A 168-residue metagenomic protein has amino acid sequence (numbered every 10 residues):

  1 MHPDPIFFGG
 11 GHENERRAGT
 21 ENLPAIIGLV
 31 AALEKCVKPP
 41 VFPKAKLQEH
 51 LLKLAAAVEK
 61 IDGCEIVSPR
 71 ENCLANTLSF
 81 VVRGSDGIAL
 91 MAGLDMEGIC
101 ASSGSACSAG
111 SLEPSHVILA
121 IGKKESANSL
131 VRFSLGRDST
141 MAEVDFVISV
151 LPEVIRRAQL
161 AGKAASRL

Functional and structural regions predicted by a protein language model:
M1-K44: Conserved core segment of the aminotransferase class I/II
P3, R16, S68-P69, F80-V81 (+2 more regions): Thr-Gly-centered strand-to-loop micro-motif
A18, N22-I26, P40-L51, E71 (+4 more regions): Generic structural signal for well-ordered, non-membrane alpha-helical segments in soluble metabolic enzymes
P24-E34, L52-A55, M91, D95 (+3 more regions): Predominant activation on well-ordered alpha-helical scaffold segments within soluble catalytic domains
L33-P40, V58, D62, G98 (+1 more regions): Structural signal for hydrophobic packing residues in well-ordered secondary-structure cores of soluble enzyme domains
V37-L90: Conserved PLP-dependent catalytic core of the aminotransferase class-I/II
L78-V131: Conserved C-terminal alpha-helix-loop-beta "cap" of PLP-dependent enzymes that closes/shapes the active-site mouth
P114-L168: PLP-dependent enzyme catalytic core of the Aspartate aminotransferase-like
